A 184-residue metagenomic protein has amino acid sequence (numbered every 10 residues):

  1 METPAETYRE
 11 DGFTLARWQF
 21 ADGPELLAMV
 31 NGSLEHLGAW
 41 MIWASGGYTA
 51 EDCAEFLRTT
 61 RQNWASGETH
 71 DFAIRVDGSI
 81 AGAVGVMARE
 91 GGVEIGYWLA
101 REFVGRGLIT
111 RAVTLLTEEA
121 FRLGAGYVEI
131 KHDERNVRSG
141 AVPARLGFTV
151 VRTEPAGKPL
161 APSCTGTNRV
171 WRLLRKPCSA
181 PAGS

Functional and structural regions predicted by a protein language model:
M1-E25, M29-H36, D71-S184: Acyl-donor (CoA/ACP) binding surface of acyl/acetyltransferases
W18, M29, S45-D52, S66: Generic, well-ordered alpha-helical segments
E35-R58: Conserved GNAT-fold acetyl-CoA-binding loop/helix
A44-G47, R58-A73: A short helix-loop-beta-strand connector motif used in the catalytic cores of GNAT acetyltransferases and, in some
Y48-E51, T60-Q62, G105, P162-C164: Short, intrinsically disordered/low-complexity patches at protein termini and at juxtamembrane boundaries
E55-T59, L115-E118: Generic recognition of well-ordered alpha-helical segments within structured catalytic/regulatory domains
